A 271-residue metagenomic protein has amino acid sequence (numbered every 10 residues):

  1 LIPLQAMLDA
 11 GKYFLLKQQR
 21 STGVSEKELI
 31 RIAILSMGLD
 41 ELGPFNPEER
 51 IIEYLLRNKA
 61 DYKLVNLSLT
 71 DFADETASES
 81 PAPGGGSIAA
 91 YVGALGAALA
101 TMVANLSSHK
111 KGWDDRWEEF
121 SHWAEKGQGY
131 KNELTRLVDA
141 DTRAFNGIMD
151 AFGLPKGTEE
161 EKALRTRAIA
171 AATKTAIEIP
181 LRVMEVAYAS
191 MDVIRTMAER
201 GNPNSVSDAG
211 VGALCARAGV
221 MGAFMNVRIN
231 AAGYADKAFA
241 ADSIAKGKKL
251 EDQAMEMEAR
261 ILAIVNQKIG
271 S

Functional and structural regions predicted by a protein language model:
L1-D71, S78: Long, contiguous binding/interaction regions
Y62-T76, E185-T196: Acidic-glycine-rich active-site phosphate/pyrophosphate-binding loop
V65, P81-I88, G112-W123, G127-Y130 (+4 more regions): Disorder-to-helix initiation segments
T76-V103, N204-A223: Conserved phosphate/anionic-ligand binding catalytic regions in large, soluble enzymes, centered on
Y91-L95, W123, Y130-L137, A176-V186 (+4 more regions): Amphipathic alpha-helix face/heptad-repeat signature
K110-P155, L250-M257: A structural-propensity feature for long, helix-poor, extended segments
D141-L214, A218, N230: Amphipathic alpha-helical interface segments
V183, S190, S205-I264: Preference for long, well-ordered alpha-helical segments
